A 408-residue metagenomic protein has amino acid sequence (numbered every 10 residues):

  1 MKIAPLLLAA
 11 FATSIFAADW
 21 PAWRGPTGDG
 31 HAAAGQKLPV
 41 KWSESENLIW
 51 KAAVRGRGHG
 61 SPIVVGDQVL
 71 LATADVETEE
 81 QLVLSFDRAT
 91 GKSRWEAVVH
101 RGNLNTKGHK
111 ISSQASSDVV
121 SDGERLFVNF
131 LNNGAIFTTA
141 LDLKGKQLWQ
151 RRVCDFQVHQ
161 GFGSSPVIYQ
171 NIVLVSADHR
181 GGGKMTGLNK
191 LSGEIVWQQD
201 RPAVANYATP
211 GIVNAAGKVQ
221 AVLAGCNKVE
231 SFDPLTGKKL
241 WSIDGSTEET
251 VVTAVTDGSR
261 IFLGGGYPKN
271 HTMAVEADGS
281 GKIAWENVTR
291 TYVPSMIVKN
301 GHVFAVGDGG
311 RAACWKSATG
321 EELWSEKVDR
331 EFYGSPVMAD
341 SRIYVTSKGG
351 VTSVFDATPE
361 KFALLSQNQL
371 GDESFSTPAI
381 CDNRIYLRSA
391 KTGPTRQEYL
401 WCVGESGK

Functional and structural regions predicted by a protein language model:
M1-L8: Sec-dependent signal peptide recognition, specifically the positively charged N-region followed immediately by
A17-K408: Noncatalytic, solvent-exposed loop/strand surfaces of beta-propeller-type extracellular/periplasmic domains
